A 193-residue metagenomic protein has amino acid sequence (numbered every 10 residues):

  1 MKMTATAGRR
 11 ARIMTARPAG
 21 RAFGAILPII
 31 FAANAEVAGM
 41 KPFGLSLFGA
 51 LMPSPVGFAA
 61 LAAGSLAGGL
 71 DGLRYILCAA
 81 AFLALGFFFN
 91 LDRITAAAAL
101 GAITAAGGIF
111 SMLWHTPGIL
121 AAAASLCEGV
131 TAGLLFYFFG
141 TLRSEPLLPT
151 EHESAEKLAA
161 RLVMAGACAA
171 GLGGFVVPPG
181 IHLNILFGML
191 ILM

Functional and structural regions predicted by a protein language model:
K2, T6: N-terminal loops that bind phosphate or other acidic moieties and the adjacent beta-alpha structural core
A7-S46, A50-M193: Membrane-embedded alpha-helical hairpins and interfacial helices in multi-pass inner-membrane proteins
